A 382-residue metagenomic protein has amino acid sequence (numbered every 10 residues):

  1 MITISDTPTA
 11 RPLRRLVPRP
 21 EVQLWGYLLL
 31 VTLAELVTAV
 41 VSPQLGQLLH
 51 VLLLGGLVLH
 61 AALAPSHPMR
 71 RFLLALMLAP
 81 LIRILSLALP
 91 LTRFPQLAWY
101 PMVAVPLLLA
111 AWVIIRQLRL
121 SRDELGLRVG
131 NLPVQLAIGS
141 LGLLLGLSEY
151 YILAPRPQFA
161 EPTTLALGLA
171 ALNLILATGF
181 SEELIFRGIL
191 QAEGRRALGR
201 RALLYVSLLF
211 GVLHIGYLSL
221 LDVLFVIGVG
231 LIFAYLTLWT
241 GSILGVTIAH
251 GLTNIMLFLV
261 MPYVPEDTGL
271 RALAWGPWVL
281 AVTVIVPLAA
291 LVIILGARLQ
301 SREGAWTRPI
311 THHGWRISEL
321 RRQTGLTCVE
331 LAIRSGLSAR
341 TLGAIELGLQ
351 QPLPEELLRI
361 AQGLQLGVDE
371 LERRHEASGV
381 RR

Functional and structural regions predicted by a protein language model:
A34-I114, L280-A281: Alpha-helical transmembrane segments in multi-pass membrane proteins
A88-T178, Q300-W306: Juxtamembrane helix-loop-helix connectors linking adjacent transmembrane helices in multi-pass membrane enzymes
G126-N131, L136, F180-Y205, Y235-S242: Membrane-interface helix/loop boundary segments of multi-pass membrane proteins
F180, L203-T283: Functionally important transmembrane alpha-helices
G304-Q323: A short, Lys/Arg-rich alpha-helix, primarily the initiator
G325-A344: Short alpha-helical DNA-recognition segment
G336, E355-E370: DNA major-groove recognition helix of helix-turn-helix/homeodomain DNA-binding modules
Q365-R382: Short C-terminal boundary/hinge segments that cap the last helix of small helical domains
